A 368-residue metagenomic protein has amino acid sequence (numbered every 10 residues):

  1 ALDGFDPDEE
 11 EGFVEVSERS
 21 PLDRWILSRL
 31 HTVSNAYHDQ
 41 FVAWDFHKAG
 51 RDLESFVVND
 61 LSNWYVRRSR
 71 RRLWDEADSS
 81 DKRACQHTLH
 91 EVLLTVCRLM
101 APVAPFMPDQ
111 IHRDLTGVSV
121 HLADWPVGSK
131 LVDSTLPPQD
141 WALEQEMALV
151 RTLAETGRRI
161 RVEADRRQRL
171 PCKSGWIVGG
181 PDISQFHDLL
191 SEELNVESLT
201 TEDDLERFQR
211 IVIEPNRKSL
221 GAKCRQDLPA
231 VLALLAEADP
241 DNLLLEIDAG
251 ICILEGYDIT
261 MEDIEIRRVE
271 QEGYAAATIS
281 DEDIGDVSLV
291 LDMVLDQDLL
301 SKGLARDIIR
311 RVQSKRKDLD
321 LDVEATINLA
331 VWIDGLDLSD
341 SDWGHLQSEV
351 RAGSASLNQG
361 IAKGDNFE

Functional and structural regions predicted by a protein language model:
A1-E368: Feature 926 captures the class I aminoacyl-tRNA synthetase adenylation module centered on the KMSKS loop
